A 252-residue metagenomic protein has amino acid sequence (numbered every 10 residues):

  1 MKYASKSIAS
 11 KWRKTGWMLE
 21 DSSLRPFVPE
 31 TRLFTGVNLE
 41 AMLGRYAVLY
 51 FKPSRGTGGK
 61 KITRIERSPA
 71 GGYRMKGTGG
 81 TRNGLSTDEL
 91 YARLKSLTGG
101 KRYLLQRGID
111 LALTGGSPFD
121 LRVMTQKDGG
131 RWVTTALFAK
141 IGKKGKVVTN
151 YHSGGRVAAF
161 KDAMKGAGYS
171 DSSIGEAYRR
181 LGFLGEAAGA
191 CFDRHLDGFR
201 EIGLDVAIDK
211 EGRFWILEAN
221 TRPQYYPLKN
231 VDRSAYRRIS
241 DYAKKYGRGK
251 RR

Functional and structural regions predicted by a protein language model:
M1-S7, W12, G16, Y169-S172 (+4 more regions): C-terminal active-site "lid" helix and adjoining low-complexity regulatory extension at the edge of ATP-using catalytic
M1-T114: Active-site nucleotide/adenylate-binding loops and adjacent lid/helix of ATP-dependent enzymes
P29, K60, F119-L121, L204: Change "...and in nucleic-acid phosphodiester-cleaving endonucleases..." to "...and in nucleic-acid processing enzymes
G44-Y46, S117-P118, K210-W215: A short, glycine/Asx- and small/polar-enriched loop/turn that sits immediately N-terminal to a beta-strand
S68, M124-D128, A207-E211: Short beta-strand micro-motifs enriched in acidic
G80-V157: Phosphate-binding site of ATP-dependent enzymes
L97-K101, R107-I109, K146-A207, A243: A long amphipathic alpha-helix within ATP-dependent nucleotide-binding catalytic cores
